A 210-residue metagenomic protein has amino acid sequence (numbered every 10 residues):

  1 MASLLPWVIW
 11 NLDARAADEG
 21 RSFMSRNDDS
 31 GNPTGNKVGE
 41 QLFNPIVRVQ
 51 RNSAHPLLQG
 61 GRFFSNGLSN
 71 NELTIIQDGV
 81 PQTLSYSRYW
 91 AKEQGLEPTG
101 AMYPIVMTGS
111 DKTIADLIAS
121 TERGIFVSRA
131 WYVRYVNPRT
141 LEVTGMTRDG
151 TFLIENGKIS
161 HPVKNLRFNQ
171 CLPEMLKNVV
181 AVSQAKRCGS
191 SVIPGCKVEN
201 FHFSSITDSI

Functional and structural regions predicted by a protein language model:
M1-T34: Active-site pocket-lining segments that scaffold enzyme catalytic pockets across diverse folds
G31-I210: Dual-mode signal for accessory low-complexity, basic/Gly-rich regions
